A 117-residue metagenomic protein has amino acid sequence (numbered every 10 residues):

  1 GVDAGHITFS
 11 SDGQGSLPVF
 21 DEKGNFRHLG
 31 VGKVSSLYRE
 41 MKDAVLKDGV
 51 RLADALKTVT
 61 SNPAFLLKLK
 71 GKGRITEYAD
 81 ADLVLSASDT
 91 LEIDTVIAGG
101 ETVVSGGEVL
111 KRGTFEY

Functional and structural regions predicted by a protein language model:
G1-E77, L83-L85: His/Asp/Glu-enriched, well-ordered alpha-helical/loop segment that forms or immediately abuts the divalent-metal
R74-Y117: C-terminal cap of metal-dependent C-N hydrolases
